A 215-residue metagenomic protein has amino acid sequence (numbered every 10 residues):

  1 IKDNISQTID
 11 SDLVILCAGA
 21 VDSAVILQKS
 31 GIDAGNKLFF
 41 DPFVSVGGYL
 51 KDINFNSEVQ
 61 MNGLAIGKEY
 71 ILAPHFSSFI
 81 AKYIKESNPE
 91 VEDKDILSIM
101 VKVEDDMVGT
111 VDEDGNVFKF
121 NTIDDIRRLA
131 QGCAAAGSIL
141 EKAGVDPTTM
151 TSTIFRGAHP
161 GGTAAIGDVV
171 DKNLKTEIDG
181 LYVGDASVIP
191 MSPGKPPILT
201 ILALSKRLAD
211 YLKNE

Functional and structural regions predicted by a protein language model:
I1-Q7: A structured beta-alpha segment of the ubiquitous adenosine-cofactor-binding alpha/beta core
T8-L27, G180-D185, S205: Short hydrophobic core segments
I26-K29, K195-P196: Short amphipathic alpha-helical segments
K29-I32, I139-K142, Y211-E215: Active-site catalytic microenvironments for nucleophilic, acid-base chemistry
S30-A134, S138, V170, E177 (+2 more regions): FAD cofactor-binding and catalytic pocket of flavoenzymes
N36-V46, M150-S152, D210-E215: Active-site-proximal substrate-binding core of FAD-dependent oxidoreductases
R128-S192, I198-L202: A glycine-rich dinucleotide-binding beta-alpha-beta segment and adjacent secondary-structure elements that constitute
L199-E215: An active-site-proximal "capping" alpha-helix that borders the catalytic cofactor pocket
